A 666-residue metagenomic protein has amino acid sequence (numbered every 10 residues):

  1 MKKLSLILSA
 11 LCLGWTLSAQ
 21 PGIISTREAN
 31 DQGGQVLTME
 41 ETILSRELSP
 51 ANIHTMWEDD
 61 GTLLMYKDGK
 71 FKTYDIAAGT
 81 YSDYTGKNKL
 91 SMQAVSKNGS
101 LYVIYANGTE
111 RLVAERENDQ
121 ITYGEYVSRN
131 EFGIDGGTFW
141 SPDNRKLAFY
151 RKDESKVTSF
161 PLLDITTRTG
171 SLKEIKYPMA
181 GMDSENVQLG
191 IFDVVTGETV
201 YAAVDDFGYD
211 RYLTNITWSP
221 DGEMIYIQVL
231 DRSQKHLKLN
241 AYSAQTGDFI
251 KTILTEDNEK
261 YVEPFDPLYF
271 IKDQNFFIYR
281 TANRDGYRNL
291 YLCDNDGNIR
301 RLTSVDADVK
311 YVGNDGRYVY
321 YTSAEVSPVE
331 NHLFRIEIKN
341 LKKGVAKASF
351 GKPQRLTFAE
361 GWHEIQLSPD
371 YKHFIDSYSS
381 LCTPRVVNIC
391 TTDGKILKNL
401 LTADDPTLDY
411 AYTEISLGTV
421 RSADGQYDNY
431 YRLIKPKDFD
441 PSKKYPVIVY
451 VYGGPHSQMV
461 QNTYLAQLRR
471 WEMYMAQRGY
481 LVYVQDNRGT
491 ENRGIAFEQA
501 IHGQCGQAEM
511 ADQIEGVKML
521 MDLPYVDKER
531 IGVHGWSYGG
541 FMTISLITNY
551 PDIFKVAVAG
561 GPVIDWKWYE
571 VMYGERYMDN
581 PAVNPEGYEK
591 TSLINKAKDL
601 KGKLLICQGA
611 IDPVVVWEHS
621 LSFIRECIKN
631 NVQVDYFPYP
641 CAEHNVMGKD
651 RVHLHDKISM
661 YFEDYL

Functional and structural regions predicted by a protein language model:
M1-K2, L147, F497: Viral structural modules
M1-T26: Bacterial Sec-dependent N-terminal signal peptides
S5, M56, L64, Y74 (+16 more regions): Generic structural signal for beta-strand residues in well-ordered domains
L6-I7, L11, T214, K343-K347 (+1 more regions): Intrinsically disordered and other compositionally biased segments
L17-R355, E360-G361, K372-H373, T383 (+1 more regions): Beta-propeller folds
S159, E364-L666: Serine-hydrolase catalytic core recognition
